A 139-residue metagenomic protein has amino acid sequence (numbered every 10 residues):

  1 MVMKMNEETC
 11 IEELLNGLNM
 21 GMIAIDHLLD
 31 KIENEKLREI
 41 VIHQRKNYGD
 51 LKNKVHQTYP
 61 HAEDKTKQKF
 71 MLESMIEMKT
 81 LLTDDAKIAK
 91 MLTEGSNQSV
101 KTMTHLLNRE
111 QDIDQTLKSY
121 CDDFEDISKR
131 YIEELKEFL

Functional and structural regions predicted by a protein language model:
M1, H27-L28, G49-D50, L72-M78 (+1 more regions): Short hydrophobic/aromatic-rich motifs at helix boundaries and adjacent loops
V2-I32, A86-Q111: Alpha-helical bundle segments that constitute or directly flank the non-heme di-iron/ferroxidase center
E12, R38-K46, K90-T93, L117-D126: Short, charged, amphipathic alpha-helical segments
E13, G17-M20, A24-L28, K36 (+1 more regions): Non-catalytic alpha-helical scaffold/packing segments enriched in small hydrophobic residues
N34-E35, D114: Short loop-to-helix capping motifs
R38-F70, L135-L139: Conserved alpha-helical segments that form or flank metal/cofactor-binding pockets of metalloenzymes
N53, G95-L139: Preference for long, well-ordered alpha-helical segments
N53-K101: Carboxylate-rich helix-loop segments that flank metal/cofactor sites and access channels in metalloenzymes
